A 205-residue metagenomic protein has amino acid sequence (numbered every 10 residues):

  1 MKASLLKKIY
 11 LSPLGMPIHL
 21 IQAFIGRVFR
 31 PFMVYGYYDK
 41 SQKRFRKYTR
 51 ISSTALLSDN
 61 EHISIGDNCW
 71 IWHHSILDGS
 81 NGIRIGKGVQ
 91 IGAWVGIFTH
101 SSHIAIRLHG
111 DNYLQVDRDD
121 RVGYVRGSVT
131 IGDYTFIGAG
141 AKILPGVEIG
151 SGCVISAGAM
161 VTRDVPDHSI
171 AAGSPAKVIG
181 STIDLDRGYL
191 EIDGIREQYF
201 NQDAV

Functional and structural regions predicted by a protein language model:
M1-S41, K47-Y48, G88, S101-R107 (+6 more regions): Terminal amphipathic alpha-helical/low-complexity segments used for targeting or macromolecular assembly
T49, C69-I71, E148-G150, V165: Extended beta-solenoid/beta-helix repeat architectures
S53-S64, W70-P145, S174-P175, S181-I183: Flexible, glycine/small-residue-enriched loop-and-beta-strand segment within the central core of proteins
A141, A159-M160: General secondary-structure propensity
V147, G158-A159, V165, S174: Short beta-to-alpha loop/turn elements within the nucleotide-binding domains of ABC transporters
V154-S156: A generic "structured core" feature
